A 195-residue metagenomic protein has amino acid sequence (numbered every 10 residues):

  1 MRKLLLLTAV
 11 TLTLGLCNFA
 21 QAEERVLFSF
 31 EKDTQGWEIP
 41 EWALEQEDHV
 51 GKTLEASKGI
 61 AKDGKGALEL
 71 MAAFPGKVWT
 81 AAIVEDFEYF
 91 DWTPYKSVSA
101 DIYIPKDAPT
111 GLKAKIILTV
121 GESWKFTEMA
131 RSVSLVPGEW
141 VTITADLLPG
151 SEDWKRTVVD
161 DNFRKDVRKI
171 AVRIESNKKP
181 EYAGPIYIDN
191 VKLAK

Functional and structural regions predicted by a protein language model:
M1-L4: Positively charged n-region of N-terminal signal peptides that target proteins for export
L7-G15: Bacterial N-terminal signal peptides
N18: Eukaryote-biased recognition of electropositive, low-complexity segments and basic polyanion/acidic-motif-binding
Q21-K195: Beta-rich carbohydrate-recognition modules and glycan-binding surfaces
